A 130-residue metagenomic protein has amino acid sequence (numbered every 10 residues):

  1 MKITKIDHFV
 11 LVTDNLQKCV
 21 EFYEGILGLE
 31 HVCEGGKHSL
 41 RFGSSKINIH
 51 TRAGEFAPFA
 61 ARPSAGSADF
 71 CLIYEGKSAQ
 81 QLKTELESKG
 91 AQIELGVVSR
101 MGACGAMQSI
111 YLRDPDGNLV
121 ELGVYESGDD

Functional and structural regions predicted by a protein language model:
M1-I6, V12-V32, G43-L95, R113-D130: Glyoxalase I/VOC metalloenzyme domain signal
D7, M107-S109: Short loop/turn microsegments at loop-to-beta-strand junctions
C33-G35, C104-M107: Short, small/polar residue-rich loop motifs at catalytic or cofactor-binding pockets
K37-H38, V98-G102: Short, solvent-exposed loop/turn elements at beta->coil junctions and helix N-caps that rim active or binding pockets
R41-F42, A103-G105: Short secondary-structure boundary/hinge segments and terminal tails
